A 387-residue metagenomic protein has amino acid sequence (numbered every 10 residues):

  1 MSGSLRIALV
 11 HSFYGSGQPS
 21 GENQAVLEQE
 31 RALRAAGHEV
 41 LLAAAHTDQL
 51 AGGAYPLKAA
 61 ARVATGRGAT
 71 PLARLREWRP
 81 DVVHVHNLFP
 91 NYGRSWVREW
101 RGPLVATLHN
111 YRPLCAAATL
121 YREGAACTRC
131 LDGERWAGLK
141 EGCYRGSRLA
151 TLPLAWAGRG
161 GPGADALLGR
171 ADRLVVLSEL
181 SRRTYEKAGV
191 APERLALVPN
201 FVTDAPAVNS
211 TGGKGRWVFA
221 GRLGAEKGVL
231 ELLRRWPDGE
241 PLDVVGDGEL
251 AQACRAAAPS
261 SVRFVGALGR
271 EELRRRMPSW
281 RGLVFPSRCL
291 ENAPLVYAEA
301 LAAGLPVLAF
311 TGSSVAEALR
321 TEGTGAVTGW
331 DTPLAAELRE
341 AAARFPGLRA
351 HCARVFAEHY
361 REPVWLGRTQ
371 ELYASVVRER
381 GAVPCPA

Functional and structural regions predicted by a protein language model:
M1-H46, W78, G93, W100-P103 (+1 more regions): N-terminal subdomain of nucleotide-sugar transferases
Q24, G215, F219-D238, E249-Q252: A conserved mid-protein helix/loop that constitutes part of the nucleotide-sugar donor-binding site
P113, T128, D132-A207: Donor nucleotide-sugar binding/catalytic pocket of nucleotide-sugar-dependent glycosyltransferases
Q252-R275: Nucleotide-activated donor-binding/catalytic signature segment of Leloir-type glycosyltransferases, i.e., the conserved
R274, N292, Y297-A302, S313-E317: Short alpha-helical segment that forms part of, or immediately flanks, the ligand-binding pocket in carbohydrate-active
F285, A302, P306-A309: Short hydrophobic beta-strand element within catalytic cores of glycosyltransferases and related nucleotide-activated
L295, P346-E371: A short, well-ordered alpha-helix in the C-terminal region of glycosyltransferases
A316-E340: Change "using UDP/GDP/dTDP sugars" to "using nucleotide sugars
